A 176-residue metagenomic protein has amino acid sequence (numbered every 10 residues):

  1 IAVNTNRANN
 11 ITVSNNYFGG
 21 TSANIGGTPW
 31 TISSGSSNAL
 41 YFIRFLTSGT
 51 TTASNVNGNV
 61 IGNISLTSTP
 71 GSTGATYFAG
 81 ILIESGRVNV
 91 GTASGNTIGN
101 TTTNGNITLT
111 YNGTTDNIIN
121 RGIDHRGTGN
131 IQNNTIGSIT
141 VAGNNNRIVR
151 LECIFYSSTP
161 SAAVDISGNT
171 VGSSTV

Functional and structural regions predicted by a protein language model:
I1-T5, G27-S48, P70-S85, N106-R126 (+1 more regions): Extracellular beta-strand/beta-solenoid scaffold signature
N9-N24, T28, T52-T67, N89-G105 (+2 more regions): Right-handed parallel beta-helix
